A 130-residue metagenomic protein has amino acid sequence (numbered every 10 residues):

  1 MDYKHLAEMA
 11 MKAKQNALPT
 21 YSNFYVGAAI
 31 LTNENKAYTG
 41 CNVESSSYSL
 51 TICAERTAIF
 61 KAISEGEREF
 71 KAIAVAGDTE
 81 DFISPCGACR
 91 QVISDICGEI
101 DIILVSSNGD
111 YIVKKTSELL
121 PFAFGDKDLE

Functional and structural regions predicted by a protein language model:
D2-P19, E65-E130: C-terminal binding/interaction regions
M9-K12, A54-A62: Short, well-ordered amphipathic alpha-helical segments that serve as non-catalytic structural scaffolds within diverse
A10, G27-A28, G40, A58 (+1 more regions): Small residues (Ala/Gly/Ser/Thr
N23-T32: Short beta-strand scaffold segments in enzyme catalytic cores
L31-N33, N42-V43: Histidine- and/or cysteine-centered catalytic micro-motif in compact active-site loops
K36-A37: Hydrophobic "anchor" residues
N42-R56: Compact, glycine-rich, soluble single-domain proteins
